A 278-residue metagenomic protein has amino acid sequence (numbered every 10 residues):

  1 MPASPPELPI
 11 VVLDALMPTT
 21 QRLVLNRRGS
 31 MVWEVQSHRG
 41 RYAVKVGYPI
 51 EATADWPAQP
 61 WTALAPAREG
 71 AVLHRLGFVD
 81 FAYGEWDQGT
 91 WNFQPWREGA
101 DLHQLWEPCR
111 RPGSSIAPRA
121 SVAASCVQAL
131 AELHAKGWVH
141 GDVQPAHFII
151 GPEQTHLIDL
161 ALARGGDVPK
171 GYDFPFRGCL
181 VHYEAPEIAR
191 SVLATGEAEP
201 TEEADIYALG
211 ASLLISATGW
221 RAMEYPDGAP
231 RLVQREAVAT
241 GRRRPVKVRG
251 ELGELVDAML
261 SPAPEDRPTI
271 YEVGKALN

Functional and structural regions predicted by a protein language model:
R28-A71: ATP-binding glycine-rich loop module of kinase domains
D80-W91: Short beta-strand micro-motifs within the conserved protein kinase catalytic domain, predominantly in the N-lobe
G89-D101: Conserved short submotifs of the Hanks-type protein kinase catalytic core that shape the nucleotide-binding pocket
H134-I150: Catalytic-loop of the protein kinase fold
G151-H182: Activation segment/activation loop of eukaryotic-type protein kinase catalytic domains
S261-E272: A conserved short helix/loop substructure at the end of the activation segment of eukaryotic-like protein kinase domains
